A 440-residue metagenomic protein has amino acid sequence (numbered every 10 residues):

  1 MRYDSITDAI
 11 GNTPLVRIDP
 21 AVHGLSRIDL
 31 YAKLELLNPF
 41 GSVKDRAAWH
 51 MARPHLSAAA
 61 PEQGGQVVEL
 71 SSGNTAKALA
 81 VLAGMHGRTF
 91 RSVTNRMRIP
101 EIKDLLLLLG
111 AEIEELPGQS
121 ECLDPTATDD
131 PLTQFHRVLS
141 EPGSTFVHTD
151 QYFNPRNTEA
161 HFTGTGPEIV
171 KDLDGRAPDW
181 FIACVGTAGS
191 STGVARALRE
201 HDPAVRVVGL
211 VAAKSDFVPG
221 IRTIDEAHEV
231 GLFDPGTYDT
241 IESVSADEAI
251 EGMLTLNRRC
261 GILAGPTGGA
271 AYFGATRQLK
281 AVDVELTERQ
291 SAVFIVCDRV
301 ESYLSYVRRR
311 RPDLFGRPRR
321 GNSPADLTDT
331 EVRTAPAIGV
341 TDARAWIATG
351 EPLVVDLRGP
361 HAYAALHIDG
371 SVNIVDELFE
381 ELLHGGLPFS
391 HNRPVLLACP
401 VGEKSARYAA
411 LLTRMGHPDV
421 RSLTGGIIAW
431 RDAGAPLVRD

Functional and structural regions predicted by a protein language model:
M1-A345, G350-L353, G359-I368, V372-E377 (+5 more regions): PLP-dependent amino-acid enzyme catalytic core
D124, G434-D440: Active-site neighborhoods of enzymes that stabilize oxyanions during catalysis
S371, L396-L397: Leucine-rich repeat
P388-L396: Compact, charge-rich alpha-helical regulatory domains located at protein termini
L397, S422, L437-V438: A generic hydrophobic-segment detector
A398-R407: Short, low-complexity cationic-aromatic patches
G425-A429: Histidine-bearing beta->alpha loop at or near hydrolase active sites
